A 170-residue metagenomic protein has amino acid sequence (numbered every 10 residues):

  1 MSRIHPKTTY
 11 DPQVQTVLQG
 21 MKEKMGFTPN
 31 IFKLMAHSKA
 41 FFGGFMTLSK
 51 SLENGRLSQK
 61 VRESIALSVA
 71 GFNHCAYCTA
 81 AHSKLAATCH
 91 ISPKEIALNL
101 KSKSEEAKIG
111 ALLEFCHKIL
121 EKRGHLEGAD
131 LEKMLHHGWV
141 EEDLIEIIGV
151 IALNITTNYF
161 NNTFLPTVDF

Functional and structural regions predicted by a protein language model:
M1-F170: Hydrophobic alpha-helical segments
